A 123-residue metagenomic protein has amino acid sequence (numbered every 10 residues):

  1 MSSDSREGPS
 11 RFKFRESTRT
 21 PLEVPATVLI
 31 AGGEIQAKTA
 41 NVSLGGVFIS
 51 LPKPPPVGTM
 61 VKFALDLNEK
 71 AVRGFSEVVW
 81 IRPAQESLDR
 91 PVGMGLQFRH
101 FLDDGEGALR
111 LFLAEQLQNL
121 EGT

Functional and structural regions predicted by a protein language model:
M1-L44, R110-T123: N-terminal helix initiation/capping motif
S17, S50-P54: Short, surface-exposed secondary-structure edge patches
L22, I35, V61, V72-G74 (+1 more regions): Hydrophobic core residues within well-ordered beta-strands of beta-rich domains
P25-V28, G58-A71: Short conserved beta-strand and strand-loop elements enriched in small hydrophobics with frequent Asp/Gly
I30, N41, V78-R82, H100: A residue-level detector for short acidic-glycine micro-motifs
K38, F75-E77, Q97: Residues located in well-ordered beta-strands
F48-L51, P83-Q97: Short, solvent-exposed secondary-structure boundary/capping segments
E69-D89: Mid-chain, well-packed structural core segment of small domains
